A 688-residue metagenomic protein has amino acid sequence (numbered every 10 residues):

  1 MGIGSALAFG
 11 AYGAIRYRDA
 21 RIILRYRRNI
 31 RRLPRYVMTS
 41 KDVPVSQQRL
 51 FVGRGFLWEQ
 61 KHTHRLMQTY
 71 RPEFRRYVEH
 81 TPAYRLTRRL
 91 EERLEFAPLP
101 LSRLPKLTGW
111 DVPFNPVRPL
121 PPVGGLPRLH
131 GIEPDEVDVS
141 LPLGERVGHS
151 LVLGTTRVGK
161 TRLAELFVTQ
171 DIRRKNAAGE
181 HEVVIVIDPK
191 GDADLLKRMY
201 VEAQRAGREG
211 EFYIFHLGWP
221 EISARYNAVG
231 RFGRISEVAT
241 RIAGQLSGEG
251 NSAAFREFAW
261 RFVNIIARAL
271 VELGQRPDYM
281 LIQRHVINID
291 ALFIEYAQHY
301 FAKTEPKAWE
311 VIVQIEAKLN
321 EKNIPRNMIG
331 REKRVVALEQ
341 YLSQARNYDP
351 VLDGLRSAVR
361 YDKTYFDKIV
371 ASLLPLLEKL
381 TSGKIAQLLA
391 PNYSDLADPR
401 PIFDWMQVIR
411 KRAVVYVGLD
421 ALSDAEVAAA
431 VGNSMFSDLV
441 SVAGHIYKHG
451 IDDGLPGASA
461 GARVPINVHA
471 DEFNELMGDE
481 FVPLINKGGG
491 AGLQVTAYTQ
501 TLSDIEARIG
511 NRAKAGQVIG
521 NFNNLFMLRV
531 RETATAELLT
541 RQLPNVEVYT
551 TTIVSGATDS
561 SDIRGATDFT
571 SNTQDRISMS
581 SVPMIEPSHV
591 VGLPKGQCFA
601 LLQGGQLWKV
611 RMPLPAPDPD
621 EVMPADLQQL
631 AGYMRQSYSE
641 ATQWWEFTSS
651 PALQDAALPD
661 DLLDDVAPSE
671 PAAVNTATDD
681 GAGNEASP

Functional and structural regions predicted by a protein language model:
M1-V158, R162-Q170, R174-A178, R231 (+3 more regions): Basic- and hydrophobic-enriched, low-structure N-terminal and domain-boundary segments that flank ATP-binding catalytic
L94-F96, R128, E221, A358-K368 (+1 more regions): N-terminal short leaders/motifs
L129-D135, L141-V158, R162-L493, V590-P594 (+3 more regions): P-loop NTPase motor domains
I485-K487, A491-L602: Conserved ATP-driven motor cores of ASCE-family P-loop NTPases powering translocation/secretion/packaging/pilus
P617-L627: Short, surface-exposed linear segments at secondary-structure transitions and domain or protein termini
